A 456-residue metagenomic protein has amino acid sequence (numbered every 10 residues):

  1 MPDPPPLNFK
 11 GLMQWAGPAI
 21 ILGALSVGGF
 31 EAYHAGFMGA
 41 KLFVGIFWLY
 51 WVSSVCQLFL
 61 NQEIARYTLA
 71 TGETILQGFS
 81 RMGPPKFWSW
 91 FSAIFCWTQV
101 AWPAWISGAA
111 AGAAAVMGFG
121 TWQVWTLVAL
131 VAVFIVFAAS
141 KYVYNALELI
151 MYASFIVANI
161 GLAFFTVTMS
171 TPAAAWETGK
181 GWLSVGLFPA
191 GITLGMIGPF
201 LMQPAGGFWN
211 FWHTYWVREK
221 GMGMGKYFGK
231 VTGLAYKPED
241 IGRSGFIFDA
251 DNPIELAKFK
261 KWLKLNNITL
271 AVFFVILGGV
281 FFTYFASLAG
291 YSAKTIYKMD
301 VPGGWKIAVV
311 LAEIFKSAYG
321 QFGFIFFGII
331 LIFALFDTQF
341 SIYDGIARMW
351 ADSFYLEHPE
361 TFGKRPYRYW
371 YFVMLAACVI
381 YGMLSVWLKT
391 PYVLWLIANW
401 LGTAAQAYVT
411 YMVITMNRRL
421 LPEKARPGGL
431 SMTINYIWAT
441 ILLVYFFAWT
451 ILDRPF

Functional and structural regions predicted by a protein language model:
M1-A32, G225-K230, L234-F246, K258-N267 (+1 more regions): Membrane-interface "cap" regions at the ends of multi-pass membrane proteins
Q14-S53, E63, G72-E73, S107-A111 (+1 more regions): Transmembrane helix-boundary motif of multi-pass solute transporters/channels
L22, L49-S80, S89-A101, S341: Juxtamembrane transmembrane-helix boundary signature
A35-G39, N61-K86, A113, M117 (+4 more regions): Flexible loop linkers connecting adjacent transmembrane helices in multi-pass alpha-helical membrane transporters
F87-G118, T126-L130, L335-F354: Hydrophobic transmembrane alpha-helices that form the core helical bundles of multi-pass secondary transporters
Q123-V128, A308, F354-W387, T440: Loop-to-transmembrane helix boundary motifs in multi-pass membrane proteins
I150-A153, R348, F362-F372, L396-T450: C-terminal membrane-solvent junction of multi-pass transporters and transport-like membrane proteins
I156-A190, G198-Y215, T410-E423, F446-F456: Hydrophobic alpha-helical segments and their helix-loop junctions in multi-pass secondary transporters
